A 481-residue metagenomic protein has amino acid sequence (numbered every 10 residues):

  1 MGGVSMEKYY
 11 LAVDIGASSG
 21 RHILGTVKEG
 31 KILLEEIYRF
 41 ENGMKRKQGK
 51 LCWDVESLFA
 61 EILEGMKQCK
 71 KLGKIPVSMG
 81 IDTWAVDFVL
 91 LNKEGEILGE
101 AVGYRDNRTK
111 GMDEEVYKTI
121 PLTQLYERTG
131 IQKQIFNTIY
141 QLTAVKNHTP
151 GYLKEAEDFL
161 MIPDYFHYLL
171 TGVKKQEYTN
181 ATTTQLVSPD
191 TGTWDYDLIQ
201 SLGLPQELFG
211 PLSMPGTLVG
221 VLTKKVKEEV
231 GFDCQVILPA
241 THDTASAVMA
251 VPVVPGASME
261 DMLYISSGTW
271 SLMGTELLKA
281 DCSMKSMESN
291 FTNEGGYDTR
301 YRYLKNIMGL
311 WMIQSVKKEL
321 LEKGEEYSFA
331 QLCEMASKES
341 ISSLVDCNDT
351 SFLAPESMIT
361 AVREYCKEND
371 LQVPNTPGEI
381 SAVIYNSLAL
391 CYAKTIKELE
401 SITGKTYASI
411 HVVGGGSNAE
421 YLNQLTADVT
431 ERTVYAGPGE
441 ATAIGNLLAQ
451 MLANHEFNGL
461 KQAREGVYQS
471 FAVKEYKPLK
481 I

Functional and structural regions predicted by a protein language model:
M1-G99, E127, K227-V236, T430-R432 (+1 more regions): N-terminal glycine/serine-rich phosphate-binding loop of ATP-dependent small-molecule kinases, especially carbohydrate
L11-A12, L24-T26, Y117-G130, I135 (+9 more regions): Active-site core segments that coordinate phosphate-bearing ligands/cofactors across diverse enzyme families
L33, E64-S78, Q141-T143, P150 (+1 more regions): Conserved phosphate-binding loops in N-terminal lobes of ATP-dependent enzymes of the actin/Hsp70/sugar-kinase
K47, K71-Y104, T129-F136, H167-S188 (+1 more regions): Short beta-strand-loop/turn "lid" adjacent to the catalytic site in phosphate-handling enzymes
S57-K70, T191-D197, C391-E398: Short, well-ordered amphipathic alpha-helical segments that serve as non-catalytic structural scaffolds within diverse
I75-T83, D158, P211, K405-G414: Short glycine-rich phosphate-binding loop at a beta-alpha junction
D82-A85, P215-G216, S267-W270, S409-S417: Glycine-rich beta-strand-to-loop/alpha-helix junction loops that act as flexible
V102, D106-T119: Short alpha-helix plus adjacent loop in nuclease-associated cores
